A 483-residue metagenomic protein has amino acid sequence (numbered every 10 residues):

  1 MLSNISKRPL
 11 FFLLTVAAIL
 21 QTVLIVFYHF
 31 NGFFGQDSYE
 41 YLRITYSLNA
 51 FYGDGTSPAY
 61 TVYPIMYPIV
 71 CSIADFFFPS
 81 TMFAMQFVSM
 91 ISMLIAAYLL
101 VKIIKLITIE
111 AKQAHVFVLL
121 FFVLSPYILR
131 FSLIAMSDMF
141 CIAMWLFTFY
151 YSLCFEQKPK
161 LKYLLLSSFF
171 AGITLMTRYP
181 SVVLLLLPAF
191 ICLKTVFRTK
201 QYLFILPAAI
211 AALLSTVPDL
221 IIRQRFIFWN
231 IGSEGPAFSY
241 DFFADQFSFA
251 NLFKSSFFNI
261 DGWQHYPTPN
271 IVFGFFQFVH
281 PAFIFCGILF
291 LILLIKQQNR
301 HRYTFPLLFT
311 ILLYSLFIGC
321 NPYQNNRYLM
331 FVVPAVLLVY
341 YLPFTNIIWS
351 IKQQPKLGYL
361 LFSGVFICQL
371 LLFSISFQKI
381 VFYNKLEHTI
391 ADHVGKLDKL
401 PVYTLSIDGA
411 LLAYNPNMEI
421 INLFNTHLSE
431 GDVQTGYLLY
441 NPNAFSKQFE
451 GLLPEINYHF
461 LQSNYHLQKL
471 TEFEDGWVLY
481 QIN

Functional and structural regions predicted by a protein language model:
L10-A18, V116, K162, F169 (+4 more regions): Signature aromatic-anchored transmembrane alpha helix within multi-pass, membrane-resident enzymes that catalyze glycan
F11-L20, V116-F117, F122, F169-A171 (+4 more regions): Transmembrane alpha-helix segments characteristic of polytopic inner-membrane glycan-assembly/cell-envelope
T15, F87-I109, A143, F147-Y151: Transmembrane-helix motifs of polytopic, lipid-linked glycan transferases
L24, Q201-F285: Membrane-lumen/periplasm interface segments of specific transmembrane helices in polyprenyl phosphate-linked
V26-Q36, N49-S72, F76, F83 (+1 more regions): Membrane-proximal lumenal/periplasmic loop motifs of glycosylation machinery
T61, I65, I69, F77-I95 (+3 more regions): Loop-to-helix entry region of an early transmembrane alpha helix in multi-pass inner-membrane enzymes
I104, G364-G431, E474: Membrane-embedded, lumen/periplasm-facing catalytic core of multi-pass transferases that use lipid-linked donors
Y127-C141, N325: Short acidic/glycine- and proline-prone juxtamembrane loop motifs at membrane-interface regions of multi-pass membrane
